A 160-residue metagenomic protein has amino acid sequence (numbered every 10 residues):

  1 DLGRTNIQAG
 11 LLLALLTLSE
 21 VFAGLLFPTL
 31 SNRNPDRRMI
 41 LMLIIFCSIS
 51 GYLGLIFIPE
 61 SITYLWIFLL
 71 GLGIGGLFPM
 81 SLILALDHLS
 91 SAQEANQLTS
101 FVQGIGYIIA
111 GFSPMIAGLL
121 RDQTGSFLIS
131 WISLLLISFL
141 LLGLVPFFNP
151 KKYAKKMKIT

Functional and structural regions predicted by a protein language model:
D1-Q8, L86-D87: Short amphipathic helix-loop junctions that connect adjacent transmembrane helices in Major Facilitator Superfamily/SLC
L11-E20, V102, G106, I137: Transmembrane alpha-helical segments of major facilitator superfamily
A23-D36, R121: Helix-to-loop junctions at the C-terminal end of transmembrane segments in multipass secondary transporters
M39-G54: Structural signature of the two symmetry-related core transmembrane helices
S61-L70: Paired small-residue
G76-S90: Intracellular juxtamembrane helix-capping segments at the cytosolic ends of symmetry-related transmembrane helices
H88-L128, L134-L135: A late C-terminal transmembrane helix in Major Facilitator Superfamily
S126, I132-T160: Multi-pass alpha-helical transporter architecture, strongest for 12-TM Major Facilitator/SLC carriers used
